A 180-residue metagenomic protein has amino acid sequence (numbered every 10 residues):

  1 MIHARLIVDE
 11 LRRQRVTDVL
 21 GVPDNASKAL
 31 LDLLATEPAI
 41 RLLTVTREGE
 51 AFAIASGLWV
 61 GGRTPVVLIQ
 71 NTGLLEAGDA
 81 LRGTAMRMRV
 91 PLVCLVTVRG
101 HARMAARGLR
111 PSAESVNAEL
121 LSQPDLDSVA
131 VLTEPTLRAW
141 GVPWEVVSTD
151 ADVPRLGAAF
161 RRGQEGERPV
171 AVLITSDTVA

Functional and structural regions predicted by a protein language model:
M1-A180: Thiamine diphosphate
